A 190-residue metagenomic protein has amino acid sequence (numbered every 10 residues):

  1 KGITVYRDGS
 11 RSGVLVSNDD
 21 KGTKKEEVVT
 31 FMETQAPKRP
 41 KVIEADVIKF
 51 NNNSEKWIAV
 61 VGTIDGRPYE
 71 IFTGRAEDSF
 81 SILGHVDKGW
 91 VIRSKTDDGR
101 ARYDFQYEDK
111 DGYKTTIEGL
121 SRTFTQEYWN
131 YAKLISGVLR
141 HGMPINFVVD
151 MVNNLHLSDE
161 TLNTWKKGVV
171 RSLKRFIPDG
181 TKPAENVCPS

Functional and structural regions predicted by a protein language model:
K1-S190: Long, C-terminal-biased catalytic regions of enzyme "large/alpha" subunits
